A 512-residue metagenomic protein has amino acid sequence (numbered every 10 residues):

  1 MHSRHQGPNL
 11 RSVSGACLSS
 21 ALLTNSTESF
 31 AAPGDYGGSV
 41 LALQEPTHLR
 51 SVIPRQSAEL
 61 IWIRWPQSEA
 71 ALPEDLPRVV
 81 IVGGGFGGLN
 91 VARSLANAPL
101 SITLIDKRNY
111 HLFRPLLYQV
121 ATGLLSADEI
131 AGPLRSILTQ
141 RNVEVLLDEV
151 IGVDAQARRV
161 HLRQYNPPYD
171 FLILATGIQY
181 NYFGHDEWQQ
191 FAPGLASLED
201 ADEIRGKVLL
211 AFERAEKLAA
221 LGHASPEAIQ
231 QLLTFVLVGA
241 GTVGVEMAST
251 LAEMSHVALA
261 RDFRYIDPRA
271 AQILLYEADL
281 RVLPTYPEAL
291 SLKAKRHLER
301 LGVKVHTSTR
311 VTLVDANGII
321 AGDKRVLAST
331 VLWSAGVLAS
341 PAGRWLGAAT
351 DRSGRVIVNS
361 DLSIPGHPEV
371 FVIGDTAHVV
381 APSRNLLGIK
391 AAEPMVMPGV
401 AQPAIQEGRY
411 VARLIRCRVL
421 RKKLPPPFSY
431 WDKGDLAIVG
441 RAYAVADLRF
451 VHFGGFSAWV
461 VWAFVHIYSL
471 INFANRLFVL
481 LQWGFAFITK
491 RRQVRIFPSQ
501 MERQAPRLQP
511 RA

Functional and structural regions predicted by a protein language model:
L60-L76, N142-V238, V243, A321 (+1 more regions): FAD-binding core/adjacent interface of flavoenzyme oxidoreductases
P66-E144, D148, F235, T242-Y286 (+2 more regions): Beta1-alpha1 glycine-rich phosphate/pyrophosphate-binding loop at the start of Rossmann-like nucleotide-binding domains
L76, E407, A412-A512: C-terminal, flexible cofactor-proximal segment of oxidoreductases
R141-G152, Q156, A252-S360, I364-G366 (+1 more regions): A Rossmann-like FAD-binding core segment of flavoenzymes
Q190-H223, N317-I320, R325-Q406: FAD-site-proximal beta/loop scaffold in flavoenzymes
A228-Y286, K293, K304-H306, M397-I415 (+2 more regions): Rossmann-like dinucleotide-binding core of oxidoreductases
